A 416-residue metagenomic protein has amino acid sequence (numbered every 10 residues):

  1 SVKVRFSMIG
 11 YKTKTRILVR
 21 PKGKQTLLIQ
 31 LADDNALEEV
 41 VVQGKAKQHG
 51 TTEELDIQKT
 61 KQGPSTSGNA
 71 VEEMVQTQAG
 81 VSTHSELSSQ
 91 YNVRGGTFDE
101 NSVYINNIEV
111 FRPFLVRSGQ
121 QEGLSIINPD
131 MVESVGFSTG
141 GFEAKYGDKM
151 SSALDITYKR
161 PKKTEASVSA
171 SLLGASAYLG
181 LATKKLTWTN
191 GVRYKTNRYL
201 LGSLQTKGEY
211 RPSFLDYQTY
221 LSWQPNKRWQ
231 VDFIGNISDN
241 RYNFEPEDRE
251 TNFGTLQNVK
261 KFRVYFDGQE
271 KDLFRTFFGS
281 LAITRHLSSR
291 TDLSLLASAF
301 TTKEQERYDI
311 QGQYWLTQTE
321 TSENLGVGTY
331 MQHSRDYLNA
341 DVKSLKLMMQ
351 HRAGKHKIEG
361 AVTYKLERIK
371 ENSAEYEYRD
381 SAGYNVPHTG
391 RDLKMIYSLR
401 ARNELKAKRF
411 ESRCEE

Functional and structural regions predicted by a protein language model:
K3-K12, P21-P64, E72, F98-E100 (+1 more regions): Short, acidic, small-residue-rich periplasmic hinge/interaction motif at the N-terminus of Gram-negative outer-membrane
G10, K184-K271, Y308: Periplasmic-side early beta-strands and strand-to-turn transitions of outer-membrane beta-barrels
L27-I29, S125-E165: A beta-strand signature from Gram-negative outer-membrane beta-barrel systems, especially the internal plug domain
K59-K61, T206-Y210, E247-K261, I310-E320 (+1 more regions): Flexible, surface-exposed loop regions and adjacent strand-edge segments of Gram-negative outer-membrane beta-barrel
Q62, E109-F137: Short acidic/polar hinge/loop motifs at secondary-structure boundaries that mediate gating or recognition
E72-E109: Extracytoplasmic beta-strand/coil segments of soluble accessory domains associated with Gram-negative outer-membrane
P161-E165, L173, R198-S222, F262-S280 (+2 more regions): Outer-membrane beta-barrel proteins
Q224-N240, Q269-E416: Face-selective signature of the C-terminal outer-membrane beta-barrel domain
